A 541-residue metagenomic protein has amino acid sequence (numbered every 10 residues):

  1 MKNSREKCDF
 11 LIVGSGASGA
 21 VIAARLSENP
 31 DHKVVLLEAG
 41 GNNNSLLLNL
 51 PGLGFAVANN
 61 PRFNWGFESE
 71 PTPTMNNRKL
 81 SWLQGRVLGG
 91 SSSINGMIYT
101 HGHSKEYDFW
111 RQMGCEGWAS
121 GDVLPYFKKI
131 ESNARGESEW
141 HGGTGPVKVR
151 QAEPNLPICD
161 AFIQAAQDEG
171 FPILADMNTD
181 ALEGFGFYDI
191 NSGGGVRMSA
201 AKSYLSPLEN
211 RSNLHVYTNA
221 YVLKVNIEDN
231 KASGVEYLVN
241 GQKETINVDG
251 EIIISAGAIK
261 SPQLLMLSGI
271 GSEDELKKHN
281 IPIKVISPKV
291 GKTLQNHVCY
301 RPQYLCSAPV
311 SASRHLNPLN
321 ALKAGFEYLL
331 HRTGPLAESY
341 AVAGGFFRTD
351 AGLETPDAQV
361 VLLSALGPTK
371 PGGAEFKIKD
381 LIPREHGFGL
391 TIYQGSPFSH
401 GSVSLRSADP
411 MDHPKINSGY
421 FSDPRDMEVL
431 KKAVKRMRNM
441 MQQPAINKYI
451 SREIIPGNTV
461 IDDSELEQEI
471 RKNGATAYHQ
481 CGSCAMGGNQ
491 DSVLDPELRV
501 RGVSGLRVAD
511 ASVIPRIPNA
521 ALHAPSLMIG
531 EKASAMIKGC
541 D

Functional and structural regions predicted by a protein language model:
M1-D541: N-terminal redox-cofactor-binding region of secreted/periplasmic oxidoreductases
